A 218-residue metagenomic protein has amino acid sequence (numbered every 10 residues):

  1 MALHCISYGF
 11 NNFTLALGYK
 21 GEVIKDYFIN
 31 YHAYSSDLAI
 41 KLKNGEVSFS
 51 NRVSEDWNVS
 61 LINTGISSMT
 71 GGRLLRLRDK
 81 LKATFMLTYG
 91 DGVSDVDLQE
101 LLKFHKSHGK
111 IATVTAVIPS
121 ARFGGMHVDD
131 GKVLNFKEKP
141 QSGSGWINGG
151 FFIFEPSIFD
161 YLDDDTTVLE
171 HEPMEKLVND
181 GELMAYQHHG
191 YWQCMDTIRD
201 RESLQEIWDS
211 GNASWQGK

Functional and structural regions predicted by a protein language model:
M1-Y89, E100, T197: Conserved N-terminal catalytic core of the sugar/cofactor nucleotidyltransferase
I6, K25, H32, D79-T84 (+1 more regions): Basic phosphate/pyrophosphate-binding loop/patch that engages nucleotide-derived ligands
N11-F13, I111-A112, E182: Residues at the starts of beta-strands that form the adenosine-phosphate
A16, A39, A116, H188-H189: Short loop/turn and capping residues at structural boundaries
G18-K20, L42-F49, L98-Q99, T113-R122 (+1 more regions): Charged, low-complexity, helix/coiled-coil-prone segments
F85-M86, V93-K106, I118-A121, K132-K218: Catalytic-core segments of class I nucleotidyltransferases/pyrophosphorylases that form NMP-activated intermediates
